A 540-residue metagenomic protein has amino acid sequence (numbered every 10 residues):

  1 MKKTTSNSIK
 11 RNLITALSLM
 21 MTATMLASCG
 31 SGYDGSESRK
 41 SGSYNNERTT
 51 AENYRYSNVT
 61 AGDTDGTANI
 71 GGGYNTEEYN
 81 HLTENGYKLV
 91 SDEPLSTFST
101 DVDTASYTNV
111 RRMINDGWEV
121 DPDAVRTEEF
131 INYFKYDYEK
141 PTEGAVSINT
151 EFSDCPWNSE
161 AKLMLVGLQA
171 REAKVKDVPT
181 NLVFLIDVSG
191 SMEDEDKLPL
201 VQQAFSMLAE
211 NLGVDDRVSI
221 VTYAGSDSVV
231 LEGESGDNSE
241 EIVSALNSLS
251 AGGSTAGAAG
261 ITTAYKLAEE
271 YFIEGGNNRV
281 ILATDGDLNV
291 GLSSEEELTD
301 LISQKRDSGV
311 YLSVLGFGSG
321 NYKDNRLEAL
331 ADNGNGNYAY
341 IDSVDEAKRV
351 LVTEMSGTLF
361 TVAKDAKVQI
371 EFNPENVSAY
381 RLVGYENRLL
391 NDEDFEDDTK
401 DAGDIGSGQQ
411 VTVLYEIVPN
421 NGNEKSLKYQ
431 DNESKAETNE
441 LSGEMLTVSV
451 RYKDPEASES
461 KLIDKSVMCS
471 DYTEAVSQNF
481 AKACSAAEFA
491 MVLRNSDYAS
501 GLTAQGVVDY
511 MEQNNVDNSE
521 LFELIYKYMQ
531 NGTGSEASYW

Functional and structural regions predicted by a protein language model:
K2, G30-G35, V146-D365, G422-N439 (+1 more regions): Exposed acidic/Ser/Thr-rich ligand/metal-binding surfaces
K3-A16: Bacterial N-terminal signal peptides that target proteins for export
T24-S28: C-terminal motif of bacterial Sec signal peptides marking the signal peptidase cleavage site
G30-N58: Short, low-complexity, disordered segments immediately C-terminal to signal peptides in bacterial exported proteins
T49-H81, N85: N-terminal pre-domain segments of enzymes
E52-N53, L89-D92, S96, T104-R111 (+3 more regions): Long, acidic serine/threonine- and proline-rich intrinsically disordered regions
E77-K162: Acidic/polar low-complexity segments with low predicted structural confidence
Y311, N333-D342, K348-T412: Polar, glycine-rich mid-to-C-terminal structural blocks that act as macromolecule-binding/assembly scaffolds
